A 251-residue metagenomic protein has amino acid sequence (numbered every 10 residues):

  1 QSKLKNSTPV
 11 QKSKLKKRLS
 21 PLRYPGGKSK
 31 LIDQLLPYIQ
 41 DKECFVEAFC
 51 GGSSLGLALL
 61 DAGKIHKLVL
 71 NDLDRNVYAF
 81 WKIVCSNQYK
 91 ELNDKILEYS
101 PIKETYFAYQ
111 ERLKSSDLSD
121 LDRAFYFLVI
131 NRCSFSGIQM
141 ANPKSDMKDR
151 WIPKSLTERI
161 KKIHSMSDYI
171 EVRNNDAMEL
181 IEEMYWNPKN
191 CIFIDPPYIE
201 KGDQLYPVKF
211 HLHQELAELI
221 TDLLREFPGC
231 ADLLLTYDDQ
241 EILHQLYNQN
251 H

Functional and structural regions predicted by a protein language model:
K3-Q34, Y38, Y78, V84-F193 (+4 more regions): SAM-dependent nucleic-acid methyltransferase catalytic core
Y38-E104: Conserved S-adenosyl-L-methionine
F49, P196, Y237: A cross-domain feature marking catalytic cores of carbohydrate-active enzymes and several ubiquitous metabolic/repair
K209-E215: Charged helix-capping and loop-helix junction motifs
C230-T236: Conserved beta-strand signature within the Rossmann-like core of class I S-adenosyl-L-methionine
I242-H251: Short, electropositive alpha-helical surface patch
